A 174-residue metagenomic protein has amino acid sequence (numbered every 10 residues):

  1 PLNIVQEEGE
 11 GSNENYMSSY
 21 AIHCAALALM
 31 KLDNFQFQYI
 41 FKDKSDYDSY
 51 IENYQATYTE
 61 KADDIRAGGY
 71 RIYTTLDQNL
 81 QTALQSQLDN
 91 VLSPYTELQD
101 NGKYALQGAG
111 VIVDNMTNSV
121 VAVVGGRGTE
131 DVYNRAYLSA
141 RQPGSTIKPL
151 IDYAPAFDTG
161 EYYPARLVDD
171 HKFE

Functional and structural regions predicted by a protein language model:
P1-E174: Extended, non-catalytic substrate-recognition/exosite surfaces adjacent to catalytic cores, especially in enzymes
